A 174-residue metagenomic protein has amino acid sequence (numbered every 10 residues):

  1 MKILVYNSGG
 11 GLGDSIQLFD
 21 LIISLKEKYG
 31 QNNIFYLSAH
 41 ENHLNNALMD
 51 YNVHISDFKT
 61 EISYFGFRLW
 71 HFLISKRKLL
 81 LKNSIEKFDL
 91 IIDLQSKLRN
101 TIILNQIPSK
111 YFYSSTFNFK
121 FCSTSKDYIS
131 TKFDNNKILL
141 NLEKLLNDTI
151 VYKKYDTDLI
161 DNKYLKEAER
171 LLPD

Functional and structural regions predicted by a protein language model:
M1-D174: Catalytic machinery of carbohydrate-active enzymes, primarily nucleotide-sugar-dependent glycosyltransferases
